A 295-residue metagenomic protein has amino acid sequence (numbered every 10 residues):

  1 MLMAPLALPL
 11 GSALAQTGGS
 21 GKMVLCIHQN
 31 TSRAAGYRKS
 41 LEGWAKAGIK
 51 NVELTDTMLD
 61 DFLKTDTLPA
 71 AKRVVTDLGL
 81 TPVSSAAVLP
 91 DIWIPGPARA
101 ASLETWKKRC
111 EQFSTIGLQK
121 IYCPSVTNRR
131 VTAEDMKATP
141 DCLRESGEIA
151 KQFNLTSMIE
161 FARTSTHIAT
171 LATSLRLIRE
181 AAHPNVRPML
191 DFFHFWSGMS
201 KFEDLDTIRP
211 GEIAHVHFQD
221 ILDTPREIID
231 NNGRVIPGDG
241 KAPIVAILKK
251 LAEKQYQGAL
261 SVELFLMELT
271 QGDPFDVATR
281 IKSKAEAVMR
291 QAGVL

Functional and structural regions predicted by a protein language model:
P5-L10, L14-G21, R38-K39, D77 (+2 more regions): Active-site acidic/histidine proton-transfer and metal-coordination neighborhood in alpha/beta enzyme cores
P5-L8, L14-A47, G117, I168-L190 (+1 more regions): Histidine-acidic metal/acid-base catalytic patches
T31-R33, D56-M58, V88-D91, S125-R129 (+4 more regions): Active-site-proximal loop/turn and secondary-structure-junction residues that shape catalytic pockets, frequently
K50-N51, T81, Q119, T156 (+1 more regions): Residue-level detector of anion-binding/catalytic polar loops
E53, S84-A86, Y122, M158 (+2 more regions): Conserved beta-strand positions in the central sheet of alpha/beta enzyme cores
E53-V75, V126-V131: Glycine-rich, proline-tolerant flexible connector loops at the mouths of alpha/beta enzymes
L63-D66, I94-A100, T132-K137, M199-F202 (+2 more regions): Short, solvent-exposed loop/turn segments at secondary-structure boundaries
P69-G96: Mid-chain, structured segments of secreted extracytoplasmic proteins
